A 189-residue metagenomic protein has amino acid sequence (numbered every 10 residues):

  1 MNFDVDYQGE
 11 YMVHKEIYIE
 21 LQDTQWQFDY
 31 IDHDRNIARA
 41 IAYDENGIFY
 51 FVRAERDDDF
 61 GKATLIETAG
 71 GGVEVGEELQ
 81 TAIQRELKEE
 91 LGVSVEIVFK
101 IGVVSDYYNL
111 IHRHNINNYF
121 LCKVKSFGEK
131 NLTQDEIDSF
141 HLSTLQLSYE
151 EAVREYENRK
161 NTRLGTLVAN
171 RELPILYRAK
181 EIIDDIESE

Functional and structural regions predicted by a protein language model:
N2-D4, D135-E189: Nudix hydrolase/Nudix homology domain
F3-A40, E45: Acidic, metal-coordinating catalytic segment for phosphate/diphosphate chemistry, firing primarily on the Nudix
D34, V75, L79, G165-V168 (+1 more regions): Hydrophobic (often cysteine-bearing) scaffold residues that line and stabilize catalytic clefts of nucleotide/cofactor
R35, A63-T68, N115-N117: Short connector loops at helix/strand junctions that flank enzyme active sites, especially segments positioning acidic
R39, I48, S143: Conserved beta-strand and immediately adjacent loop positions that scaffold enzyme active sites
I48-E89: Conserved Nudix-box catalytic region and its N-terminal flanking loop in Nudix hydrolases and closely related
R53-E55, I101-S105: Generic short beta-strand segments
G72-E96, V104-K160: Unchanged
